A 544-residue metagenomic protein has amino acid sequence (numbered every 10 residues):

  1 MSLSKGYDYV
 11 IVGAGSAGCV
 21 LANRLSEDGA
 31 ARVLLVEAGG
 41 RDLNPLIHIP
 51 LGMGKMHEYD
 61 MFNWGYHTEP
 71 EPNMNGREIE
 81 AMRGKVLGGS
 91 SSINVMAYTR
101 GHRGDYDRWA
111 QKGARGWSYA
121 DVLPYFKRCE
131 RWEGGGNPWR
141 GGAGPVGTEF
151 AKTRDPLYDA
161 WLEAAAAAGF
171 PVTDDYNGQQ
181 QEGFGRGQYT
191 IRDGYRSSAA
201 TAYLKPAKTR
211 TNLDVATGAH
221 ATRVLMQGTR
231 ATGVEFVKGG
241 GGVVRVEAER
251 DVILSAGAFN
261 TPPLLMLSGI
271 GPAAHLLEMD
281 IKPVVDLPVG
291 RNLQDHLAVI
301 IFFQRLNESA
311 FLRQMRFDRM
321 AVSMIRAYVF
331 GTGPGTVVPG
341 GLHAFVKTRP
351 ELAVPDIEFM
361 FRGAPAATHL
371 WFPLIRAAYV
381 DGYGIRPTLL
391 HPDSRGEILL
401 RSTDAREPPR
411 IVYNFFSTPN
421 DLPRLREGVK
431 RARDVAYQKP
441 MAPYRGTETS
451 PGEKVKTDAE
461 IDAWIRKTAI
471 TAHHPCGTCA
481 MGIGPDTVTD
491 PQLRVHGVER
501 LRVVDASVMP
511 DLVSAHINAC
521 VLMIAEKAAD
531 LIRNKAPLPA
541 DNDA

Functional and structural regions predicted by a protein language model:
M1-A544: N-terminal redox-cofactor-binding region of secreted/periplasmic oxidoreductases
